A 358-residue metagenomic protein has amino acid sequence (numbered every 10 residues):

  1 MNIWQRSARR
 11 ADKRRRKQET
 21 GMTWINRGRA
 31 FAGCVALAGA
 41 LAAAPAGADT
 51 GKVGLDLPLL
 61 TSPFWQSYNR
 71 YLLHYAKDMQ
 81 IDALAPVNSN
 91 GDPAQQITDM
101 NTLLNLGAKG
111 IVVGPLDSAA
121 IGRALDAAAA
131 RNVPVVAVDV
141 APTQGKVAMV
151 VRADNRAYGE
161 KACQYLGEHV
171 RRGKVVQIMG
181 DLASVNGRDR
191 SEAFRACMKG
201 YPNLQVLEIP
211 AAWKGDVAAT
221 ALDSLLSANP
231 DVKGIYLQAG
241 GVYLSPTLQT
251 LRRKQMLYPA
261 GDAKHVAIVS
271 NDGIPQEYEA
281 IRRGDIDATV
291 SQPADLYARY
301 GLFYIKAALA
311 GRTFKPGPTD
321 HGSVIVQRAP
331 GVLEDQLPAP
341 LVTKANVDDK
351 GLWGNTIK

Functional and structural regions predicted by a protein language model:
K17-G33: Bacterial N-terminal signal peptides that target proteins for export
K52-Y71, Y75-M79, L84-D99, A108 (+3 more regions): Extracytoplasmic "Venus flytrap"
F64-M79, Y158-A162, V185-L204, A221 (+1 more regions): Short, solvent-exposed amphipathic alpha-helices that sit in or adjacent to ligand/effector-binding or catalytic
D78-S89, Q177, M198-G215: Short beta-strand elements in bilobed, periplasmic/extracellular small-molecule ligand-binding domains
Q96, V151-V175, R188-D189, V217-A219 (+2 more regions): Hydrophobic alpha-helical segments within soluble ligand-binding/sensing domains
N101, K109, V113-A129, F194 (+2 more regions): Hydrophobic alpha-helical
S118-A157, Y165, R171-K174, I274-A280 (+1 more regions): Flexible loop/hinge segments that line or gate small-molecule binding clefts
C197-M198, Y300, Y304-K358: Hinge/cleft segment of the Venus flytrap/periplasmic-binding protein
